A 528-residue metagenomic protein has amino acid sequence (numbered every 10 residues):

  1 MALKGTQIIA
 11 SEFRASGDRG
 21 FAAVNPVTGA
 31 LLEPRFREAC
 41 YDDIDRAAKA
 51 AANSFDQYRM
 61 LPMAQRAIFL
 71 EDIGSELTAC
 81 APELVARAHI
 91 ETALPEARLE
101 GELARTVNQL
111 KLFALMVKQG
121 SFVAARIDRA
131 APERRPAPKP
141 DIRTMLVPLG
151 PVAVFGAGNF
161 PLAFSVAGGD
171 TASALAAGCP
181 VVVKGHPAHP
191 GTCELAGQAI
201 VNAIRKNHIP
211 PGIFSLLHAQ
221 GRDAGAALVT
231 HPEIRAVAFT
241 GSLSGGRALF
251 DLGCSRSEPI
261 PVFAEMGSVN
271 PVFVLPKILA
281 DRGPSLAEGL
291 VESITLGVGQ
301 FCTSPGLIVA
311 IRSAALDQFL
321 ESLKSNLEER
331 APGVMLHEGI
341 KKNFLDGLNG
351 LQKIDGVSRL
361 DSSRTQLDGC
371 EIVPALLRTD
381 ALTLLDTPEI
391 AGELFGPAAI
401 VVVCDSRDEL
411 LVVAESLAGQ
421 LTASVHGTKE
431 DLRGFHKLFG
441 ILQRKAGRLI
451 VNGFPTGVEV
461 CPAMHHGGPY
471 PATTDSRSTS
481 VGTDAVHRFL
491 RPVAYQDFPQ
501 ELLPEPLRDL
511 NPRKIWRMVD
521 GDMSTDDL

Functional and structural regions predicted by a protein language model:
M1-P140, D527: N-terminal Rossmann-like NAD(P)+-binding subdomain of aldehyde/semialdehyde dehydrogenases
K4, E288, A310-L421: NAD(P)-dependent aldehyde/semialdehyde dehydrogenase
R14, N159, A188, G221-D223 (+14 more regions): Short, glycine-/Ser/Thr-/acidic-enriched flexible segments
F55, R59, G74-A81, V85-A88 (+19 more regions): Structural signal for hydrophobic packing residues in well-ordered secondary-structure cores of soluble enzyme domains
F69, C179-T192, I213, I260-K277 (+6 more regions): Short loop-to-beta-strand entry elements in the cores of soluble alpha/beta enzymes
S121-E292, S313-D317, D527-L528: Rossmann-like NAD(P) dinucleotide-binding subdomain of oxidoreductase/dehydrogenase enzymes
L367-I372, R407-L503, M523-D526: C-terminal core of ALDH-fold dehydrogenases
